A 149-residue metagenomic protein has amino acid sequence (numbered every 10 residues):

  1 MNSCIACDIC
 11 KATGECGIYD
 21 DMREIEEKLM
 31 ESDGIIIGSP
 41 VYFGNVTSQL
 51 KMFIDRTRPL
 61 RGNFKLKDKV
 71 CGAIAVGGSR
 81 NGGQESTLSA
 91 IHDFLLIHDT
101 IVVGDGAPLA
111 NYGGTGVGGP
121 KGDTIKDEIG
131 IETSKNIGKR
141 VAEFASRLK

Functional and structural regions predicted by a protein language model:
M1-N63, P108-K149: N-terminal beta1-alpha1-beta2 submodule of the flavodoxin-like/Rossmannoid cofactor-binding fold
S48, G62-G114, I129: Short, glycine-/small-residue-rich phosphate/pyrophosphate-handling segment
